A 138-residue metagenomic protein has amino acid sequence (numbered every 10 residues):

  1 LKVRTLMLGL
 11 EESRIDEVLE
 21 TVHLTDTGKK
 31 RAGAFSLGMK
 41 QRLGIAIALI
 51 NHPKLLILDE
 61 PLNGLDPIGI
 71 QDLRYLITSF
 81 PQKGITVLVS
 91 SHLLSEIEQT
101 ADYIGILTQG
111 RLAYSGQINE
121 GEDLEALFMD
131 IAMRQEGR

Functional and structural regions predicted by a protein language model:
K2, L6, L10-T27: Conserved ABC ATPase "signature" region
R31-F35: Conserved ABC ATPase signature
I45: Hydrophobic anchor residue at the start of the ABC signature
H52: Conserved catalytic motifs of ABC-family nucleotide-binding domains
L56-E60: Catalytic Walker B motif of ABC-type/P-loop ATPase nucleotide-binding domains
Q71-K83: Helical segment within the ABC ATPase nucleotide-binding domain
